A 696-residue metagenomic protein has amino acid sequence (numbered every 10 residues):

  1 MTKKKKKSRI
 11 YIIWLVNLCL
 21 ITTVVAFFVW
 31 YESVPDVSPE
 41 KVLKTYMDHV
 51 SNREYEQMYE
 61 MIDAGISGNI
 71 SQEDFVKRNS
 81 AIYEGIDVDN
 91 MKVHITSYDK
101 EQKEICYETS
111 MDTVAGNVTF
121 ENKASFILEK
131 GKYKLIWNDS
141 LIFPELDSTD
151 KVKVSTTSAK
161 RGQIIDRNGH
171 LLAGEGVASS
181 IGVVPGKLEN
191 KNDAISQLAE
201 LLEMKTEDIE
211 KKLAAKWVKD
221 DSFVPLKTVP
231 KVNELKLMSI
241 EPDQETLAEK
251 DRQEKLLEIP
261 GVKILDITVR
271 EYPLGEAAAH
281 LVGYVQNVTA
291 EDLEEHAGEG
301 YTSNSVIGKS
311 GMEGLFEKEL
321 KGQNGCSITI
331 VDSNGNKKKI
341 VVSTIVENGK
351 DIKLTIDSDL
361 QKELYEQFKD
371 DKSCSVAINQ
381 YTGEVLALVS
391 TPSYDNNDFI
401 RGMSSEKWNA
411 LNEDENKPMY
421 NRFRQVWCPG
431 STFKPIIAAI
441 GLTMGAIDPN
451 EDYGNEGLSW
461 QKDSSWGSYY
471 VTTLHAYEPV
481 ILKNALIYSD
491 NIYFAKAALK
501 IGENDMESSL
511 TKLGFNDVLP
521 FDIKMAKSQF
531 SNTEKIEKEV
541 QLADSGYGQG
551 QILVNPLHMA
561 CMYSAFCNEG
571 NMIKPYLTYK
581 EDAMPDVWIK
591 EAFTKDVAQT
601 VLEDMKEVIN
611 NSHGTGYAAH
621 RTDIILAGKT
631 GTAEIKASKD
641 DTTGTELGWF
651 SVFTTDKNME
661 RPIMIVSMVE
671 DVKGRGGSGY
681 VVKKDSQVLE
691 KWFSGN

Functional and structural regions predicted by a protein language model:
M1-K5: Juxtamembrane low-complexity tails/linkers enriched in Ser/Thr-Pro and polybasic
K6-D48, N52: Short, low-complexity N-terminal intrinsically disordered segments enriched in polar/charged residues
W30-S33, K44-T45, M61-I66, S110-D112 (+14 more regions): Second-shell loop/turn segments in exported
S33-R78: Core segments of small alpha/beta cavity-forming domains
R78-C374, Y394-P418, V426: Extracytoplasmic/periplasmic proteins that interact with beta-lactams or build/remodel peptidoglycan
D89-H94, D99-Y107, V224-P260, I264-H280 (+5 more regions): Conserved SxxK-family serine transpeptidase/carboxypeptidase catalytic domain of penicillin-binding proteins
V331-V341, Y381-S431, I436-S667, G677: Beta-lactam-recognizing serine transpeptidase/beta-lactamase-like catalytic domain environment
S375-Q380: Short hydrophobic alpha-helical segments used for membrane anchoring or interfacial signaling
